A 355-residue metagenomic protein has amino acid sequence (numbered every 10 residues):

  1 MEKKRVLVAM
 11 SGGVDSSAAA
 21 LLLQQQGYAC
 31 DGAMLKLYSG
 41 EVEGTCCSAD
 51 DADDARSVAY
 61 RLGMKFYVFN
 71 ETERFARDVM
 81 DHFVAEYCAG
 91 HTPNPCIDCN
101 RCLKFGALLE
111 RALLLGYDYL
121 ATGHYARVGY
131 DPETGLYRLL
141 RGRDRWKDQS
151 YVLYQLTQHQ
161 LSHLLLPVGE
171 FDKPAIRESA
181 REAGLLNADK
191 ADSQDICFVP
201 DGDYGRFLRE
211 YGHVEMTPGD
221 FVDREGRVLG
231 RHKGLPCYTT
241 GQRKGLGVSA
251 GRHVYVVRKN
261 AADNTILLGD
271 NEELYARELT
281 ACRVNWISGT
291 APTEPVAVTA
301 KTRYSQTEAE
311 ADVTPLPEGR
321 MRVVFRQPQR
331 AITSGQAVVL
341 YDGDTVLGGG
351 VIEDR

Functional and structural regions predicted by a protein language model:
M1-Y154, L165, P174: ATP-dependent adenylation/nucleotidyltransferase module used to activate substrates
S39-G40, A121-V128, P132-R355: AMP-forming adenylation/ATP pyrophosphatase catalytic core
